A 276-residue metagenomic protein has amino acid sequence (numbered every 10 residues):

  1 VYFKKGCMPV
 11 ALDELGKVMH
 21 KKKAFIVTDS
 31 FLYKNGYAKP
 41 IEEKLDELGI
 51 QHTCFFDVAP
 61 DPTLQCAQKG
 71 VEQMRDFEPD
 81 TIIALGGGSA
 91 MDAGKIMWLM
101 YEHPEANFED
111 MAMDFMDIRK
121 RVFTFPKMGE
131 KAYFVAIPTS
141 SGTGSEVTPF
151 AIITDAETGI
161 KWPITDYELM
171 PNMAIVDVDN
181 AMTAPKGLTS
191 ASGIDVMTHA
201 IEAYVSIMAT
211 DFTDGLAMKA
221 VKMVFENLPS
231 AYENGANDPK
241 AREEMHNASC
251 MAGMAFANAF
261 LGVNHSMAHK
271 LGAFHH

Functional and structural regions predicted by a protein language model:
V1-T81: ATP/NTP phosphate-donor binding region
M8-A11, K34-Y37, L64-C66, S89-G94 (+3 more regions): Short glycine/serine/threonine-rich phosphate/pyrophosphate-binding segments that cradle anionic phosphate groups
V58-P60, L85-G87, F260-V263, H276: Active-site nucleophile and cofactor-binding loops and adjacent substrate-binding regions of central metabolic enzymes
Q65-D179: Glycine/threonine-rich beta-strand-loop-alpha-helix active-site module that forms ligand/phosphate-binding
M100-P104, A203, F274: Active-site catalytic microenvironments for nucleophilic, acid-base chemistry
T148-A259: Carboxylate- and glycine-rich phosphate/diphosphate-binding segment that chelates Mg2+/Mn2+
H269-H276: Catalytic phosphate/nucleotide-handling subdomain of diverse soluble enzymes
